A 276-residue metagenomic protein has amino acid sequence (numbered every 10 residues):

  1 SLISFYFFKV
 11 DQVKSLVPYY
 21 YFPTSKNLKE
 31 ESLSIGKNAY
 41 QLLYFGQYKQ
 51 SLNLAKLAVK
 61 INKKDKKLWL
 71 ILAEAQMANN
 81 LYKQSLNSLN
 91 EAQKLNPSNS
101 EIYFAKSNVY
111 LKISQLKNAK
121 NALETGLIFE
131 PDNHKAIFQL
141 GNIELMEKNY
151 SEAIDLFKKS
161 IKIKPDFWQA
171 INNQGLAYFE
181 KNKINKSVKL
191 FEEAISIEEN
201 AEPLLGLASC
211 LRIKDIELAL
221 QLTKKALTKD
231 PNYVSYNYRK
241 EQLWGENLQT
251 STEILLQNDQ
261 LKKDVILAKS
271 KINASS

Functional and structural regions predicted by a protein language model:
S1-K67, A78, D264-S276: N-terminal leader/linker segments that initiate helical-solenoid repeat arrays
V17-P23, K225-S276: Terminal, low-structured helical/coil segments at or just beyond the last alpha-helical repeat
E31-S32, K66-K67, S100-E101, H134-K135 (+4 more regions): Helix-start (N-cap) detector for alpha-helical repeat units in TPR-like alpha-solenoids, especially tetratricopeptide
K37, I71, A105, Q139 (+3 more regions): Canonical tetratricopeptide repeat
L43, L70, M77, F104 (+8 more regions): Position-specific recognition of the canonical hydrophobic site in helix A of tetratricopeptide repeat
Y44-N53, A78-E91, K112-T125, M146-K159 (+2 more regions): Structural signature of tandem alpha-helical TPR/SEL1-like repeats, specifically the intra-repeat loop/turn
I61, L95, F129, I163 (+2 more regions): Structural marker of alpha-solenoid helical repeat scaffolds
E192-A201, L205-S235, D259-L261: TPR/TPR-like (Sel1-like) alpha-helical repeat modules
